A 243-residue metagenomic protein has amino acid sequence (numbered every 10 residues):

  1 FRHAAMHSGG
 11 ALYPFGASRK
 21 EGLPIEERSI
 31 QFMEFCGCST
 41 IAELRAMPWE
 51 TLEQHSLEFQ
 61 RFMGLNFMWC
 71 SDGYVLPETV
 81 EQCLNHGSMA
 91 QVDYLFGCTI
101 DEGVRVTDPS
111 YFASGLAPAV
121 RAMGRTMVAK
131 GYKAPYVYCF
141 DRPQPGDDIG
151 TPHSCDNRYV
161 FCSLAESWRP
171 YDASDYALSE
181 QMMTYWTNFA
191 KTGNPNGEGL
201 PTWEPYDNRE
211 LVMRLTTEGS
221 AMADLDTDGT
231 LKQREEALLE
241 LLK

Functional and structural regions predicted by a protein language model:
F1, Q91, Y132-P135: A generic structural signal for alpha->beta connector loops
H3, H7-T126: Substrate-access "cap/lid" subdomains that shape and gate the entrance to catalytic or ligand-binding pockets
D101, P118-R121, R125-K243: Mobile gating loops/cap/lid regions near enzyme active sites that modulate substrate access
